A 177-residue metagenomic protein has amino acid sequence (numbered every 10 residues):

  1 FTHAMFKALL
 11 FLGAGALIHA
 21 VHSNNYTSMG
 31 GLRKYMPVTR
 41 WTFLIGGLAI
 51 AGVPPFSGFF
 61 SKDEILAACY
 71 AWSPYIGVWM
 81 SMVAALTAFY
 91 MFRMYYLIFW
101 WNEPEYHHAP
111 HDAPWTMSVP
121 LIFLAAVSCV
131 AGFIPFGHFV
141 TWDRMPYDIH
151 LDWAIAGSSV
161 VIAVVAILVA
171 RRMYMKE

Functional and structural regions predicted by a protein language model:
F1, S28-W41, F59-L86, P104-E177: Membrane-interface segments at transmembrane helix junctions and kinks in multi-pass inner-membrane proteins
F1-T27: Alpha-helical multi-pass transmembrane bundles of energy-transducing inner-membrane proteins
F6-K7, A51-G58: Short helix-coil transition sites and intra-membrane helix breaks within transmembrane domains of multi-pass
F11-A14, S23, K62-D63, A88 (+1 more regions): Alpha-helical transmembrane segments of polytopic integral membrane proteins, especially the permease/helical cores
A16-A20, G31, A68, L97: Transmembrane helix-loop junction
H22-S23, Y95-H107: Cytoplasmic membrane-interface regions of multi-pass membrane proteins
Y35-P54: Internal glycine-rich alpha/beta core junctions
